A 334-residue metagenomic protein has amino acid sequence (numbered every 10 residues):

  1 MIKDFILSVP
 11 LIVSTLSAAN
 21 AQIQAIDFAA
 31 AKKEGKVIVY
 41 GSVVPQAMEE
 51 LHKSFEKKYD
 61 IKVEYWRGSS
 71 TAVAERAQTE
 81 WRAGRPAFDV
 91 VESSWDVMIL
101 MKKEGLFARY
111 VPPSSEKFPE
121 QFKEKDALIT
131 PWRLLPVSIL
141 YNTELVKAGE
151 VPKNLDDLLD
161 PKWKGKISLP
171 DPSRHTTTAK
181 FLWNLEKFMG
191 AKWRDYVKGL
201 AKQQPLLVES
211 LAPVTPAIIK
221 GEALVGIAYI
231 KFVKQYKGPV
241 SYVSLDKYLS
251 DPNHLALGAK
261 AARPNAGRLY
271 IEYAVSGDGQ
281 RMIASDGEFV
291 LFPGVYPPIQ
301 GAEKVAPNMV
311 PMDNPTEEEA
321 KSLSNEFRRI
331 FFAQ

Functional and structural regions predicted by a protein language model:
K3-S17: Bacterial N-terminal signal peptides
A25, I38-H52, E64-W81, R85-E222: Extracytoplasmic ligand-binding site segments that recognize negatively charged/polar headgroups
D27, L51, I61, K192 (+3 more regions): Short amphipathic alpha-helical coupling segments at ligand-binding clamshell hinges and other catalytic/signaling
W95-L100, I219-Y242: A ligand-binding cleft/hinge motif common to bilobed small-molecule-binding domains
E120, L134-L135, V197-A201, L207-V208 (+2 more regions): Periplasmic-binding protein-like
S138-L145, E186, P252-R263, M282-I283: A bilobed periplasmic-binding-protein/Venus flytrap-type ligand-binding module shared by bacterial periplasmic
G165-S173, A274-Y296: Periplasmic-binding protein-like
P298-Q334: Extracellular/periplasmic bilobal clamshell ligand-binding domains
